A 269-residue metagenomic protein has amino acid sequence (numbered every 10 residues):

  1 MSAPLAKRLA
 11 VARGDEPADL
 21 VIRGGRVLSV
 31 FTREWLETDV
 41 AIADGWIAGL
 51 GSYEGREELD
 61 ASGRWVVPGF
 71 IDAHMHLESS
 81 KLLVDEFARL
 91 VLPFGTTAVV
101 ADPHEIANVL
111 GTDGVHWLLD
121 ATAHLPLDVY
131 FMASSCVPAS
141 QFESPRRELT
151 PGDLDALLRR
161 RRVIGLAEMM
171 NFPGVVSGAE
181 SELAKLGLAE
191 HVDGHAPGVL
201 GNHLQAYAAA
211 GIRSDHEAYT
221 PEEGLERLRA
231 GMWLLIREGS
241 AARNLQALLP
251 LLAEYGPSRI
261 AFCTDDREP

Functional and structural regions predicted by a protein language model:
S2-A12, D85-H191: Divalent-metal coordination cores built from histidine and acidic residues
S2-P68: Histidine-rich, glycine-flanked metal-binding segment
E16-A18, Y53-R56, S62, V66-V67 (+7 more regions): Short coil/turn connectors at secondary-structure junctions
V21, G69-I71, F131, F262: Residue-level marker for buried hydrophobic side chains located in beta-strands that build the well-ordered beta-sheet
G25, G45, G63, H74 (+5 more regions): Divalent metal-coordination and catalytic microenvironments
R64-A88: Di-metal (Zn2+ and/or Mg2+/Mn2+) metal-binding site signature of metallo-dependent hydrolases with the MBL/beta-CASP
D102-P103, F262-P269: Short beta-alpha connecting loops at secondary-structure transitions that line or flank enzyme active sites
E148-I236, S240-F262: Histidine/acidic residue-rich metal-binding segments in metalloenzymes
